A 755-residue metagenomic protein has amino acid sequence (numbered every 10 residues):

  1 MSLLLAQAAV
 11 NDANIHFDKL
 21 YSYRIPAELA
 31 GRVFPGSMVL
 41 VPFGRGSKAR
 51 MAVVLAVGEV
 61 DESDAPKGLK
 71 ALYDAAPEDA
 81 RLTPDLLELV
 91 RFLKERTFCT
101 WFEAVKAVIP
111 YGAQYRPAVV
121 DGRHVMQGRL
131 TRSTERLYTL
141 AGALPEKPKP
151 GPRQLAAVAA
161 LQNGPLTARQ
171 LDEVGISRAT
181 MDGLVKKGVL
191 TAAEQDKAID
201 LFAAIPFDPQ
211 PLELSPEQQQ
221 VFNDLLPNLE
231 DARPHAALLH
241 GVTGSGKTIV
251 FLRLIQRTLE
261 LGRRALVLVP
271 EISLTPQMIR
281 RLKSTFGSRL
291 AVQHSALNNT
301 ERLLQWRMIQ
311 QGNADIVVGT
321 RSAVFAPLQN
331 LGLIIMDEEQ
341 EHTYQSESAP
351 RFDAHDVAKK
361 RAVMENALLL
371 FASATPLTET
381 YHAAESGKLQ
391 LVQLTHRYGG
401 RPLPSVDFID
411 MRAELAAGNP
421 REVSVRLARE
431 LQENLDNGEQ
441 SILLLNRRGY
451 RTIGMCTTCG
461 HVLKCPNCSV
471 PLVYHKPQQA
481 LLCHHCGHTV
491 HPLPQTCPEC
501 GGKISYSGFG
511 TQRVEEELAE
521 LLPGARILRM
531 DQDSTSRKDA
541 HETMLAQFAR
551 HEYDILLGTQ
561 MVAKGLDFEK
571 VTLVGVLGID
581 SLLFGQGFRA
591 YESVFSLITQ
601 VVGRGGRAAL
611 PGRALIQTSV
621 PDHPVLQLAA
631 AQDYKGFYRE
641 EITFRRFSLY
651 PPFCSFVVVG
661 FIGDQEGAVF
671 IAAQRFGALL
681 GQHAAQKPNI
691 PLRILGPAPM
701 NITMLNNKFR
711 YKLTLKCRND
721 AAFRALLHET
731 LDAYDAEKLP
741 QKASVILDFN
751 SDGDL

Functional and structural regions predicted by a protein language model:
M1-L370, T380, E385-R401, H683 (+2 more regions): Accessory, non-ATPase domains that flank or precede helicase/AAA+ motor cores in DNA-metabolism machines
L3-L5, D18, S47, G438 (+4 more regions): A general secondary-structure signal for short beta-strands and their flanking turns/coil in non-transmembrane regions
N14, L522-A525, L680-R693, E737-K742: Short secondary-structure junctions
D64-A75, A698-M700, M704-K716: Solvent-exposed, membrane-proximal periplasmic/extracellular interface segments of envelope transport and secretion
P209-S215, Q219, A232-F670, Q682 (+4 more regions): Inter-lobe coupling/hinge segments of SF2-like helicase ATPases
Q674-F676: Long hydrophobic segments that form regular secondary structure
A678, Q682-L705, F709, V745-L755: A carboxyl-terminal module marker
